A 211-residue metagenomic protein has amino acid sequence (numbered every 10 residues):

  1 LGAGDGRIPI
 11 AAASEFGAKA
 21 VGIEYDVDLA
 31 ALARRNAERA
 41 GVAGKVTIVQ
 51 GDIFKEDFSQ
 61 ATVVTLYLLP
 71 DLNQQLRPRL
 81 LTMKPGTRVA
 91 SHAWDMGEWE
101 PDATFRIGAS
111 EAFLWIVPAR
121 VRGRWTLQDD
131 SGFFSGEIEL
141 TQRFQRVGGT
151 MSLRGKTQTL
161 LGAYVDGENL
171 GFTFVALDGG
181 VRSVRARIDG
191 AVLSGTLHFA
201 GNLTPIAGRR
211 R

Functional and structural regions predicted by a protein language model:
G2: Conserved S-adenosyl-L-methionine
G6-I10: Glycine-rich SAM-binding Motif I of class I
A13-G17: Gly/Ala-rich phosphate-binding loop of Rossmann-like dinucleotide-binding domains, activating on the conserved
K19-E24: Conserved SAM-binding motif I beta-strand of class I
A30-Q60: S-adenosyl-L-methionine
F58-Q75: A short SAM/SAH-binding and catalytic strip from SAM-dependent methyltransferases
N73-R122: C-terminal substrate-binding/active-site "lid" region of AdoMet-derived donor-dependent transferases
V121-R211: Central antiparallel beta-sheet cores of small beta-barrel/beta-sandwich binding domains
